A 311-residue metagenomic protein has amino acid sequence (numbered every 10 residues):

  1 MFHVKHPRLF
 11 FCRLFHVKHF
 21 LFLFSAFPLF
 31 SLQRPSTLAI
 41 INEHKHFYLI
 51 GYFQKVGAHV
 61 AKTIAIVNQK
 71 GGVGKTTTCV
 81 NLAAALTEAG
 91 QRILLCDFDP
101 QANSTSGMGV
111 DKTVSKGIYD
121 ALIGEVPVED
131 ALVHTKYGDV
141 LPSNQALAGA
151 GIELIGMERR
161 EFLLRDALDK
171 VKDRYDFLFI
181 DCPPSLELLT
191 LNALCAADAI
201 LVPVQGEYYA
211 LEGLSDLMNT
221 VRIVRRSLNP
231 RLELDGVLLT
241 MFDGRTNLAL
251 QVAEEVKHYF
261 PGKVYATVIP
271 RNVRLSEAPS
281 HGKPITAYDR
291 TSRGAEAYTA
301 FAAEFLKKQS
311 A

Functional and structural regions predicted by a protein language model:
M1-F20, K45, I50: N-terminal amphipathic/hydrophobic targeting modules at extreme N-termini, encompassing cleavable Sec/SRP-type signal
S25-A311: P-loop NTP-binding core
